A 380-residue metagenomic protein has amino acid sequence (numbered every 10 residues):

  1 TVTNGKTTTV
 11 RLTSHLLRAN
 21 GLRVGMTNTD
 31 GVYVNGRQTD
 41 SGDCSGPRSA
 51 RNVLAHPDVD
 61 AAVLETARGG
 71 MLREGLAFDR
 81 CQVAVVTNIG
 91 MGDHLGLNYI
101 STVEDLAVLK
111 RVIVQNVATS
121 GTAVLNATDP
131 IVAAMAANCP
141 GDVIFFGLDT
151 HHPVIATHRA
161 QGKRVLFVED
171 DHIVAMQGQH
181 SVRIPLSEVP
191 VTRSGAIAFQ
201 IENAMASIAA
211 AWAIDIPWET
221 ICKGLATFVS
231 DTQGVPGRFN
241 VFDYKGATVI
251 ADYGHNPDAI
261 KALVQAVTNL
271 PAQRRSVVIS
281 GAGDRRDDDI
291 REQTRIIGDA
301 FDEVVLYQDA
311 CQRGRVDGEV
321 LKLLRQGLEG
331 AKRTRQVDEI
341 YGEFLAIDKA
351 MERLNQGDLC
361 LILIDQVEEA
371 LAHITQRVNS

Functional and structural regions predicted by a protein language model:
T1-G31, Q38: Walker A (P-loop) phosphate-binding motif
V10-A19, R68-F78, V264, E292-I297 (+1 more regions): Short amphipathic alpha-helices and their capping/turn segments at secondary-structure boundaries
G21, D60, Q82, G121 (+3 more regions): Conserved acidic residues
R23-V24, A61, A123, V143 (+2 more regions): Hydrophobic anchor at the start of a short beta-strand that flanks the dinucleotide cofactor-binding loop
T27, E65, T87, V124 (+5 more regions): Residue-level signal for inorganic ion chemistry
G36-F145, T150-V154, E188-T192, P257 (+1 more regions): Flexible active-site lid/hinge loop adjacent to a nucleotide/diphosphate and Mg2+-phosphate binding pocket
I100-A107, R111, G121, P140-K261: Adenine nucleotide phosphate-binding catalytic loops in nucleotide-utilizing enzymes
I197, A209-E219, K223-S380: ATP-dependent carboxylate-amine ligase
